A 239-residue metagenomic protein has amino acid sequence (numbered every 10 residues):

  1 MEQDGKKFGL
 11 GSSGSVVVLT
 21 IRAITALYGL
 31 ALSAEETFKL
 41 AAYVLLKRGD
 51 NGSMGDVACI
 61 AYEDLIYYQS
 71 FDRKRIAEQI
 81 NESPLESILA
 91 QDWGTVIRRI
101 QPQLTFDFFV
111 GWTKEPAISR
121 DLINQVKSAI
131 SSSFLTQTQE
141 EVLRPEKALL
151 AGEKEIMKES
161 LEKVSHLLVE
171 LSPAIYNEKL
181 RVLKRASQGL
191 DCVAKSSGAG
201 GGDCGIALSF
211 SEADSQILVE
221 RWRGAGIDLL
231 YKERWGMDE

Functional and structural regions predicted by a protein language model:
M1-K6, A26-L30, K39-N51, V57-A199 (+1 more regions): C-terminal nucleotide
G9-A31: DPxDG-like acidic metal-binding loop motif
V16, C204-I206: Conserved short hydrophobic patches within well-ordered secondary structure
A34-E35: A sequence/structural signal of beta-propeller blade repeats
